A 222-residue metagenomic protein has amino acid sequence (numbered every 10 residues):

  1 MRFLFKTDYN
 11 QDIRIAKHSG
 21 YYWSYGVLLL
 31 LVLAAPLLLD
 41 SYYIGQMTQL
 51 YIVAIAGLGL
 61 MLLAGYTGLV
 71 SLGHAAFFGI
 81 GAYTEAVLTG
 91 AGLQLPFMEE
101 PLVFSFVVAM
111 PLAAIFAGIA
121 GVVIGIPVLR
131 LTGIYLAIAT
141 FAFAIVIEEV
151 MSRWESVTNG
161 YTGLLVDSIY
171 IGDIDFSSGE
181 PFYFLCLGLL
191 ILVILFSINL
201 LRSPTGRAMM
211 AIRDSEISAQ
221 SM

Functional and structural regions predicted by a protein language model:
M1-M222: Transmembrane alpha-helices and adjacent helix-loop boundaries
